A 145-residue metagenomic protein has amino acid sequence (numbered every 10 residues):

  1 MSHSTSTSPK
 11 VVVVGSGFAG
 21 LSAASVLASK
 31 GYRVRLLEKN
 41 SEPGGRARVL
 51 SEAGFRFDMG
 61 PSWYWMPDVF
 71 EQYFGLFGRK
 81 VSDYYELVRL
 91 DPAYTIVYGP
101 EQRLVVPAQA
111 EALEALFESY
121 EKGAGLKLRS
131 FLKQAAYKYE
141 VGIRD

Functional and structural regions predicted by a protein language model:
M1-P9: A short, basic/flexible loop-to-alpha-helix module at the beginning of a structural domain
P9-L36: N-terminal Rossmann-like FAD-binding beta1-loop-alpha1 element of flavoenzymes
A28-A53: Glycine-rich FAD pyrophosphate-binding loop
V49-W65, L113-Y120: Glycine-rich active-site loop/strand segments that organize a redox cofactor
E52, Y98-G99: Structural motif
F57-P92: N-terminal FAD cofactor-binding segment of flavoenzymes
G99-D145: Rossmann-like flavin
